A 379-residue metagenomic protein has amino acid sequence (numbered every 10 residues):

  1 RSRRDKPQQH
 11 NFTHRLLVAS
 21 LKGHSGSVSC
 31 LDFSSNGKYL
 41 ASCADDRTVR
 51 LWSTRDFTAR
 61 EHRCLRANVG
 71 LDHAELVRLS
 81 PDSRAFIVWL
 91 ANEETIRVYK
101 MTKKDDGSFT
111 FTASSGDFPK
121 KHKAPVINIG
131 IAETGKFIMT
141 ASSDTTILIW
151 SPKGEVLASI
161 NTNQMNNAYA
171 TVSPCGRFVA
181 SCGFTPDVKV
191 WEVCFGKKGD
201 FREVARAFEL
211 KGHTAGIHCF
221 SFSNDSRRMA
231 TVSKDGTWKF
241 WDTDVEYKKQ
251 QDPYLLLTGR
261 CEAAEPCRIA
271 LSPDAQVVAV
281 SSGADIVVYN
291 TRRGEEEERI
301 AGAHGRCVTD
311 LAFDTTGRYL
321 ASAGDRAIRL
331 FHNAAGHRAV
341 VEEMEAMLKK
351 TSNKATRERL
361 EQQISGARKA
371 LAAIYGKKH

Functional and structural regions predicted by a protein language model:
P7-L16, L51-R66, A91-G116, K123 (+6 more regions): Per-blade loop-tip surfaces of WD-repeat and WD-like beta-propellers in eukaryotic adaptors/scaffolds
L21-K22, A67-V69, F118-K121, I160-N163 (+3 more regions): Surface loop/turn motifs at the tips and blade-to-blade linkers of beta-strand repeat domains
K22-L40, D45: Beta-strand-rich domains and repeat architectures in extracellular enzymes and scaffolds, especially beta-propellers
G26-D32, L71-L79, K123-I131, M165-V172 (+3 more regions): Canonical WD40 repeat/beta-propeller blade segments in eukaryotic WD-repeat proteins
S35-N36, P81-D82, E133-T134, P174-C175 (+3 more regions): Residue-level detector of Asp-centered blade-edge/turn motifs that repeat once per structural unit in beta-propeller
C43-D46, W89-N92, A141-D144, C182-T185 (+3 more regions): Conserved strand-to-loop turn within each blade of WD40 beta-propeller repeats
E298-R299, G305-C307, D314-Y319, G324-H379: Terminal intrinsically disordered, low-complexity extensions flanking WD-repeat/beta-propeller proteins
